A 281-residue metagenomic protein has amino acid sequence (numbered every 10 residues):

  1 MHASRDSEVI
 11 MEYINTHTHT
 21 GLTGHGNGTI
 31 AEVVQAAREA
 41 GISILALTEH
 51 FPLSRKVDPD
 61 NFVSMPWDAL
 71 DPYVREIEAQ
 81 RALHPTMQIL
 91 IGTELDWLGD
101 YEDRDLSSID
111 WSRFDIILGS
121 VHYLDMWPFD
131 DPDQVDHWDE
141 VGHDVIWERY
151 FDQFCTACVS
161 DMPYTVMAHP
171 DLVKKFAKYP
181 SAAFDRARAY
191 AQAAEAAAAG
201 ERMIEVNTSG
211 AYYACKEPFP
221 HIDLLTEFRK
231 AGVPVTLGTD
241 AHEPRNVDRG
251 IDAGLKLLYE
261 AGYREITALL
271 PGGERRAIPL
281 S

Functional and structural regions predicted by a protein language model:
H2-T20, I30, G41, D125-M126 (+1 more regions): Charged catalytic cores and adjacent phosphate/nucleic-acid-binding surfaces used for phosphate/nucleic-acid chemistry
S4-G99, R104, S108-I109, F176-K178 (+5 more regions): An N-terminally biased module of ancient metal coordination in phosphate/nucleic-acid-related enzymes
N15-H17, L47, R113, M167 (+1 more regions): Alpha-helical architecture
H25, I117-L118, L237: Short glycine-rich loop/turn motifs that provide flexible caps or phosphate-binding loops at active sites
I42, L47, F114, P163-Y164 (+2 more regions): A structural motif
L45-L47, I117, M167, I204 (+1 more regions): Hydrophobic residues within beta-strands of alpha/beta enzymes
H50, H122, L172-K175, S209 (+1 more regions): Flexible loop residues that form catalytic and substrate-binding hotspots at small-molecule/glycan-binding clefts
P59, W67-G200: Extended substrate/RNA-proximal surfaces in nucleic-acid metabolism proteins
